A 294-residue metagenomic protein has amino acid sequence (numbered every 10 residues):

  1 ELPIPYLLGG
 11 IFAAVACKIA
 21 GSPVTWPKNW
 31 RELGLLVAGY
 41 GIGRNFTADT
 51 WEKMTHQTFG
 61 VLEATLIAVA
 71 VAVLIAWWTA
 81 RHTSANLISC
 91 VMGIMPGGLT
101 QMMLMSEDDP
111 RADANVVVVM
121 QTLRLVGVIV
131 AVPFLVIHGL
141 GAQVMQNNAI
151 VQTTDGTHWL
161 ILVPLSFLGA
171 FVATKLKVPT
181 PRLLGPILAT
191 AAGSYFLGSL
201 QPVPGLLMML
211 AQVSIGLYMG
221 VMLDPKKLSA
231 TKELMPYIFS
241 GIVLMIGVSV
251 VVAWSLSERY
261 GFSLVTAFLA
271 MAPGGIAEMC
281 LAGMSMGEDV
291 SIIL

Functional and structural regions predicted by a protein language model:
E1-F12, R31-L35, Q57-A68, C90-M95 (+3 more regions): Structural signature of hydrophobic alpha-helical transmembrane segments
I11-Q57, A189-F196, G205-T231: Hydrophobic transmembrane alpha-helices of secondary-active transporters and Na+-translocating membrane complexes
A14-W26, V73-S84, M103-P110, L165-V178 (+1 more regions): C-terminal ends of transmembrane helices
P27-A38, T58-E63, S84-M95, V118-Q121 (+3 more regions): Cytoplasmic-side transmembrane-helix entry/capping segments in multi-pass membrane proteins
F46-W77, M209-L210, M222-L256: Entry/N-cap segments of selected transmembrane alpha helices and their immediately preceding amphipathic helices
A48-H56, G139-T154, L197-G205, S229 (+1 more regions): Membrane-interface helix termini and inter-helical loops of multi-pass transporters
T79-L123, F262-I293: Alpha-helical membrane segments and immediately flanking helix-loop junctions that form or couple to the substrate/ion
G127-V130, H138-G198: Core mid-bundle transmembrane helix pairs that form the ion/substrate translocation pathway in diverse multi-pass
